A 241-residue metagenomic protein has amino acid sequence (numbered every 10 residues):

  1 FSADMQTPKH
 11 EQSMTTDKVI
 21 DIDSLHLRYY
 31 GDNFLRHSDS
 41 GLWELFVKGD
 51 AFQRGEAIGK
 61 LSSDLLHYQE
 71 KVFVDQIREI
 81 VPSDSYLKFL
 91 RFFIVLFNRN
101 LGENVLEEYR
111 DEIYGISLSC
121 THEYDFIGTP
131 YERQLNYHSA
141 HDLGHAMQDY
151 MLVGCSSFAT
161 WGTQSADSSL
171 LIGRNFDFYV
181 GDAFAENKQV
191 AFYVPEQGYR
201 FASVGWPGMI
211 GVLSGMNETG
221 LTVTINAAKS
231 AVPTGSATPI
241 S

Functional and structural regions predicted by a protein language model:
F1-S241: N-terminal mature-domain region immediately after signal-peptide cleavage in secreted/organellar precursors
